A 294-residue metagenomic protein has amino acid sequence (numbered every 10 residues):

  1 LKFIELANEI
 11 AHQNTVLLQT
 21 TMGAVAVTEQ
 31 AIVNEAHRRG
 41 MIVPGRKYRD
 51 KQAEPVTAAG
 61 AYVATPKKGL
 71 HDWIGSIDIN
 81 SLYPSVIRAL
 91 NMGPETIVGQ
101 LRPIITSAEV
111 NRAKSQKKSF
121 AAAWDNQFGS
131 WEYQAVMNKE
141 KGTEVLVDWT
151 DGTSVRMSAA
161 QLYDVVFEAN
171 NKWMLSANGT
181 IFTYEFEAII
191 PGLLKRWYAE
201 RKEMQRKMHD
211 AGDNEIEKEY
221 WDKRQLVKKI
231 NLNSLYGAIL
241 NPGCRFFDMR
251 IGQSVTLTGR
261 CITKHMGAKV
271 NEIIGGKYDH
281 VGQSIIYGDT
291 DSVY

Functional and structural regions predicted by a protein language model:
L1-P94, Q100-L101, S107-A108, R112-K114 (+3 more regions): Common nucleic-acid-contacting/processivity interface regions adjacent to the catalytic cores of nucleic-acid enzymes
K2, L6-H12, H37-M41, R88 (+8 more regions): Generic surface-pattern signal
N34, P94-F186, P191-G192: Charge-dense polyanion-binding interfaces
V166-C244: Active-site cores of enzymes that catalyze phosphoryl transfer or operate on phosphate-rich substrates
R201, L232, G282-Y294: Catalytic palm active-site di-aspartate
N271-V281: Short secondary-structure junctions
